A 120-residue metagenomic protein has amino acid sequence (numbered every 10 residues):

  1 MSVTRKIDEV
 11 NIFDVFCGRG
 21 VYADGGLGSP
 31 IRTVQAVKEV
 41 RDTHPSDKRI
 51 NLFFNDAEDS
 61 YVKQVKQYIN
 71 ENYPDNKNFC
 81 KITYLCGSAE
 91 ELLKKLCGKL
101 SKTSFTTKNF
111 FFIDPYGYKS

Functional and structural regions predicted by a protein language model:
M1-K95: SAM cofactor-binding core of SAM-dependent methyltransferases, primarily the Rossmann-like beta-alpha-beta module
I82-S120: Active-site segment flanking the S-adenosylmethionine/decSAM binding pocket in AdoMet-dependent transferases
